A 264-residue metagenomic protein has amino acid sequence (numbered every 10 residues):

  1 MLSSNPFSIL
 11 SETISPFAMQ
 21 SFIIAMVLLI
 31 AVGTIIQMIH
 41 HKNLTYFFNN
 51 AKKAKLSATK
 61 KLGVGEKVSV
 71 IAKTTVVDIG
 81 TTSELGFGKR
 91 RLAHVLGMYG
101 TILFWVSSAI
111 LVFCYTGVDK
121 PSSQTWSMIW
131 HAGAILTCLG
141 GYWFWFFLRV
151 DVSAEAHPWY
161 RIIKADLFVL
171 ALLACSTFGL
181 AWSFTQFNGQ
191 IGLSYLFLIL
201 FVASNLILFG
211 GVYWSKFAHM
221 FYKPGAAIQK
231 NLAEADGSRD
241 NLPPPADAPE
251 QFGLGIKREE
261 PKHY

Functional and structural regions predicted by a protein language model:
L2-R258: Membrane-embedded alpha-helical bundles of multi-pass integral membrane proteins
Y264: Polar-ligand-bearing catalytic/cofactor-coordination segments of membrane-embedded or membrane-tethered inner-membrane
